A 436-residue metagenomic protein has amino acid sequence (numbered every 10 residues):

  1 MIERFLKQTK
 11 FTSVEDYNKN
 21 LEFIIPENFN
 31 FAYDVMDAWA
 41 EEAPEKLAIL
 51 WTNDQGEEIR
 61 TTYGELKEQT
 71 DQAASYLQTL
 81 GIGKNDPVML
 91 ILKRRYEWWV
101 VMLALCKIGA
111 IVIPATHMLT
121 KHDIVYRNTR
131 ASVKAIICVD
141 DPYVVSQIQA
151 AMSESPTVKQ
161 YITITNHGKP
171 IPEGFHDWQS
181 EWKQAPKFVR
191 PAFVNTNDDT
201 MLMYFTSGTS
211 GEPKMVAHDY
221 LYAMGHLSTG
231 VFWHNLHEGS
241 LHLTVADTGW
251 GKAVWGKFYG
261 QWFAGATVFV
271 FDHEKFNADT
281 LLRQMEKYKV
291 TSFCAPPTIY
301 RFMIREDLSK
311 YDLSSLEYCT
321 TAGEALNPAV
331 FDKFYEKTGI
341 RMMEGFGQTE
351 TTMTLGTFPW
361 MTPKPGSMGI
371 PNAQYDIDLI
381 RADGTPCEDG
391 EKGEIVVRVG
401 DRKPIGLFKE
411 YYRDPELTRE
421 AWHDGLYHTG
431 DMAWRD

Functional and structural regions predicted by a protein language model:
P44-L47, I162-K169, G174-H176, W182-F205 (+2 more regions): Conserved pre-ATP/AMP-binding loop-to-beta segment of ANL
E45-L103, T120-V125, W178-S180, L221: Conserved AMP-binding/adenylate-forming core of the ANL superfamily
I59-G64, F193, M201-G225: Conserved AMP-binding A3 loop
K67-Q72, K183-F188, V216-H237, G251-K252 (+1 more regions): Conserved structural elements of the adenylate-forming
L103, K107-S180: Structural core segment of the AMP-binding/adenylate-forming
Q179, F263, V290-A295, I304-K364 (+2 more regions): Gly/Ser/Thr-rich phosphate-binding loop
M224-T244, T248-T291, E306: Conserved AMP-binding/adenylation subdomain of ANL enzymes
E388, V396-D436: Conserved ATP-binding/catalytic segment of the ANL
